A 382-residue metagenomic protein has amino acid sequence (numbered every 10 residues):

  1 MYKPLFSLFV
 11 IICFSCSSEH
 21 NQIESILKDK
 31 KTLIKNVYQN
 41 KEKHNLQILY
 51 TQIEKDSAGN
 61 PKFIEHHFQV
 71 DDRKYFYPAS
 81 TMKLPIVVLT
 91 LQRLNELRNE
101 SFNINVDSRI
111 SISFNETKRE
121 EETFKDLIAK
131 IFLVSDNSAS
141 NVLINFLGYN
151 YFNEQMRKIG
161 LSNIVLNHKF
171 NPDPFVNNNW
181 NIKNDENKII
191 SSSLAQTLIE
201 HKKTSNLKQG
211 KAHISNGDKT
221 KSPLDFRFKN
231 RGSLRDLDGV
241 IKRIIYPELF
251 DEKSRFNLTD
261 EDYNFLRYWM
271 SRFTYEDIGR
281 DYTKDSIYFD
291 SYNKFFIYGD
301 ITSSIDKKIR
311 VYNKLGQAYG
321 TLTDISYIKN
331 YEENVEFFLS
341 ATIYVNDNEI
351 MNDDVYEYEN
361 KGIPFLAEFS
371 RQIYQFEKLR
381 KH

Functional and structural regions predicted by a protein language model:
M1-S25: Bacterial Sec-dependent N-terminal signal peptides
E19-K31, K219-H382: Structured C-terminal helix/loop/strand segments within mature extracytoplasmic catalytic/sensor domains
N21-K30, K43-H44, R119-Y246, F250: Active-site-adjacent helix/loop patches that line small-molecule binding or acyl-intermediate pockets
K28-V70, L339-A341: A short, well-structured edge-of-sheet supersecondary motif
K43-N45, E65, D71-R73, Y77-M82 (+4 more regions): Extracytoplasmic
F76-F102, L339: Active-site SXXK
K83-T90, I131, M156, L237 (+3 more regions): Residue-level preference for non-acidic, small/hydrophobic
Q92-F124: Short, well-structured active-site flanking segments
